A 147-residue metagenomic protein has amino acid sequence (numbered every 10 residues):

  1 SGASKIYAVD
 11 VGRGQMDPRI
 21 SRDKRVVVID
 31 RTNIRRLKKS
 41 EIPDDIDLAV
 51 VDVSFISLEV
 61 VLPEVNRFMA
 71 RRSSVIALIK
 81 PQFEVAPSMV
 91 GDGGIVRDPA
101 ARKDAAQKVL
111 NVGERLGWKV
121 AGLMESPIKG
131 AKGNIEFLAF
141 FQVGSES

Functional and structural regions predicted by a protein language model:
S1-K5, S73: Conserved S-adenosyl-L-methionine
S4-V60: S-adenosyl-L-methionine
M16, K80, G133: Residue-level signal for inorganic ion chemistry
D30-T32, G122-E125: Short loop/edge segments at beta-strand edges and connector loops that shape dinucleotide/nucleotide cofactor-binding
E59-I76: A short glycine-rich, Lys/Arg-flanked "PGG" loop and its adjoining helix->strand segment in the class I
R72-P81, V85-A86: Conserved beta-strand signature within the Rossmann-like core of class I S-adenosyl-L-methionine
Q82-A121: C-terminal substrate-binding/active-site "lid" region of AdoMet-derived donor-dependent transferases
I128-S147: Core SAM-dependent methyltransferase catalytic element
